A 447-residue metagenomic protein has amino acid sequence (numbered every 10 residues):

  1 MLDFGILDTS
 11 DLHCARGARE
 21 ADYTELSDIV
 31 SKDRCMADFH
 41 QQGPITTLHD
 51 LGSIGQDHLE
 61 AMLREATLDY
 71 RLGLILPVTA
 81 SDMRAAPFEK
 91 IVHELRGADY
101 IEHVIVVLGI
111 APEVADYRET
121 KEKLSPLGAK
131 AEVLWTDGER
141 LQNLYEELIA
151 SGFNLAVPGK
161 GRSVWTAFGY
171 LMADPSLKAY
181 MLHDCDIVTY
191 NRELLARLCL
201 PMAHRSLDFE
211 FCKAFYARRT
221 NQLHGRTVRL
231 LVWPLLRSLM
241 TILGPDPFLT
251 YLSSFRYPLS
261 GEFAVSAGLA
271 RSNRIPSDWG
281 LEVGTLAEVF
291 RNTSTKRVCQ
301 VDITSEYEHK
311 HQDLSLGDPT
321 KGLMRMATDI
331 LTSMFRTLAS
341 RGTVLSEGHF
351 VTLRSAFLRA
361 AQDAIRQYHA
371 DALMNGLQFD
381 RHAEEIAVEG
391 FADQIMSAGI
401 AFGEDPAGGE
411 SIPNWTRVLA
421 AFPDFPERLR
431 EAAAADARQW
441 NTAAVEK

Functional and structural regions predicted by a protein language model:
D33-G52, D313-K447: Terminal low-complexity segments of carbohydrate-biosynthetic enzymes
D33-G97: N-proximal low-complexity "stem/linker" segments adjacent to membrane-targeting elements
A115-P175: Active-site-proximal specificity loops/subdomain of glycosyltransferases
D174-V188: Short beta-strand-to-loop acidic/aromatic patch adjacent to the donor-nucleotide binding site
Y190-Y216: Conserved donor-nucleotide/metal-binding helix-loop-beta segment in metal-dependent transferases, i.e., the alpha-helix
R219-R226, L243-E262: A recurrent flexible, glycine/aromatic-enriched loop bordering the glycosyltransferase active site that acts as
S277, A287-E306: Catalytic donor-sugar/metal-binding loop of nucleotide-sugar-dependent glycosyltransferases
C299-T320: Active-site donor/metal-binding and catalytic loop motifs of nucleotide-sugar-dependent glycosylation enzymes
